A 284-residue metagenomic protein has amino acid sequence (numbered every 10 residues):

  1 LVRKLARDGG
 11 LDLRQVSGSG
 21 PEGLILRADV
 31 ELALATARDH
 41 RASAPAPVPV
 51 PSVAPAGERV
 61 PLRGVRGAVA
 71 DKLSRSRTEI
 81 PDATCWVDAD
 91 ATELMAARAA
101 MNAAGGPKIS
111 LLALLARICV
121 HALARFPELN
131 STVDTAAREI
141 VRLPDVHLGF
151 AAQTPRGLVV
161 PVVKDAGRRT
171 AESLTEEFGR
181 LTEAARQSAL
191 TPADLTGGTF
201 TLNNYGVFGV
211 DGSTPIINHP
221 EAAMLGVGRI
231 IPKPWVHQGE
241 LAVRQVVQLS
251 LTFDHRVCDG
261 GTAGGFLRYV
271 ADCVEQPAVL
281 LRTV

Functional and structural regions predicted by a protein language model:
L5-D12, P21-L24, A28-D29, A37-V284: C-terminal catalytic/motor cores of large multi-domain enzyme assemblies
